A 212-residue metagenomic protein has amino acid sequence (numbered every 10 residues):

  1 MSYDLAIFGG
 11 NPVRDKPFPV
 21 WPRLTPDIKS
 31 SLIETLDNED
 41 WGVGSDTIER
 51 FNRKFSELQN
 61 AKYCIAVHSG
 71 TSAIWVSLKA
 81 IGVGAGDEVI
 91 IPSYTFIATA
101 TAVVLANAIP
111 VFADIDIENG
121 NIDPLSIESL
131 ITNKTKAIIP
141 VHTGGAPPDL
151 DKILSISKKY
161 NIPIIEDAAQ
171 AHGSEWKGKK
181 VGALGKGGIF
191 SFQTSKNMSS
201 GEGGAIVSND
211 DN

Functional and structural regions predicted by a protein language model:
M1-A80, G84, A106, K158: Conserved PLP-binding active-site segment in aminotransferase class I/II-type PLP enzymes
G44-I48, G70-I74, F96, G120 (+2 more regions): Conserved donor sugar-nucleotide recognition element shared by glycan-biosynthetic enzymes
R53, D151-L154, K186: Active-site phosphate/pyrophosphate- and oxyanion-stabilizing loops and adjacent acidic/basic residues in soluble
V67, P92, V141, S191 (+2 more regions): Conserved residues at the C-terminal ends of beta-strands
K79-A168, E175: PLP-dependent aminotransferase-like
E166-S200: Conserved active-site segment immediately N-terminal to the catalytic lysine that forms the internal aldimine
T194, M198-N212: Conserved core segment of the aminotransferase class I/II
